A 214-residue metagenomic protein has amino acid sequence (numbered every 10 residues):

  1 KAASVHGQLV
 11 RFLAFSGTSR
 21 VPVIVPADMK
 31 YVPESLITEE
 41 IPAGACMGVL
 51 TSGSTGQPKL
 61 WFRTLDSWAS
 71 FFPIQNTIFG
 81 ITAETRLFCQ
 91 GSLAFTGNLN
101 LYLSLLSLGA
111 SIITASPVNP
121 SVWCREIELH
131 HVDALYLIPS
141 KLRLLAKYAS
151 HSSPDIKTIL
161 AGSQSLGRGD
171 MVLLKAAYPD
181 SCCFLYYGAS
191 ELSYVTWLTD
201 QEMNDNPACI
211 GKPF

Functional and structural regions predicted by a protein language model:
K1-S16, Q90-L108: Conserved coil-to-alpha-helix start sites within the AMP-binding
A3-G7, P22-P33, A110-H130, P139-K141: ATP-dependent adenylate-forming carboxylate-activation enzymes
S4, S35-L50, G80-L87: Conserved pre-ATP/AMP-binding loop-to-beta segment of ANL
V21, V25-C46, S70-F72: Flexible, low-complexity linker/hinge segments
A45-P73: Conserved AMP-binding A3 loop
S70-R86, A94-A134: Conserved AMP-binding/adenylation subdomain of ANL enzymes
A134, Y148-N206: Gly/Ser/Thr-rich phosphate-binding loop
P207-P213: Short Gly/Pro-enriched turn/cap motifs at secondary-structure boundaries
